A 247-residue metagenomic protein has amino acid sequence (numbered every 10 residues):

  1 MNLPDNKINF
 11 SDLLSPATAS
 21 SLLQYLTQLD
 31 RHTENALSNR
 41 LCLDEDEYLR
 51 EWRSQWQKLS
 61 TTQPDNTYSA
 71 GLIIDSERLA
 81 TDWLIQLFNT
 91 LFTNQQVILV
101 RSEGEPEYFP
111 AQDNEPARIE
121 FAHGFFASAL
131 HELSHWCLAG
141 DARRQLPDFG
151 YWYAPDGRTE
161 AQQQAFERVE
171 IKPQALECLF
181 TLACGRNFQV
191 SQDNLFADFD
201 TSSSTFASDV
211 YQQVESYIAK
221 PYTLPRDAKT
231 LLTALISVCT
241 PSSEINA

Functional and structural regions predicted by a protein language model:
N2-R31, N35-D113, Q163-R168: Auxiliary, metal-adjacent structural segments of Zn-dependent hydrolase domains
L3, F10, Q192-A247: Pan-zinc metallopeptidase signature
A70, E115, I119, P155-Q162: A short, mixed-charge helix-start or loop-turn motif at secondary-structure junctions
Q112-S128: Short pre-active-site segment immediately N-terminal to the catalytic Zn-binding motif
A127-G140: Active-site recognition of the HExxH zinc-binding catalytic motif
L138-E170, Q192-A197: Post-HEXXH active-site segment of zinc metalloproteases
E167-A183: An active-site-proximal "capping" alpha-helix that borders the catalytic cofactor pocket
L179-N194: Short helix/loop segments within enzyme catalytic domains that coordinate or immediately flank catalytic cofactors
